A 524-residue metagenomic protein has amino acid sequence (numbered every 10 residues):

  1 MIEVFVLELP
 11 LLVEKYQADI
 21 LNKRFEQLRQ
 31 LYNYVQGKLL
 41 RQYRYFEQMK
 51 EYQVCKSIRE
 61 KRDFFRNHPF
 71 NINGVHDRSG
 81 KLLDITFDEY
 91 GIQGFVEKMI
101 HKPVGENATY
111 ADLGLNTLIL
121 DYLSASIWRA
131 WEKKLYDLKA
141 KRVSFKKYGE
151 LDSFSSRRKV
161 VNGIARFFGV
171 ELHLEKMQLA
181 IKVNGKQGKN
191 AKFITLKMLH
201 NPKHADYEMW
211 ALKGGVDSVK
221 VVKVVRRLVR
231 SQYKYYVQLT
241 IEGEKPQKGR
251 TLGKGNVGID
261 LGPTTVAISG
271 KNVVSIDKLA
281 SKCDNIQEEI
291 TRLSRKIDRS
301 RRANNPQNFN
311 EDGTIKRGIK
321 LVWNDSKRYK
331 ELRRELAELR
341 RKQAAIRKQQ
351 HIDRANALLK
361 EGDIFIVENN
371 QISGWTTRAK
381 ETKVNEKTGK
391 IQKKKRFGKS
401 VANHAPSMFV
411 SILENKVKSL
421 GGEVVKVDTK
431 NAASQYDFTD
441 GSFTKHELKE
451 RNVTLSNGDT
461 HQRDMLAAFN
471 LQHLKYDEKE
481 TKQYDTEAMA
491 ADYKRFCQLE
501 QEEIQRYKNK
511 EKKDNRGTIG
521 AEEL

Functional and structural regions predicted by a protein language model:
M1-L120, E523: Gly/serine-rich nucleotide phosphate-binding loop at the start of the catalytic core of nucleotide/ADP-ribose-handling
F5-L11, N190-N201, V274-D277: Generic detection of short hydrophobic beta-strand segments and adjacent strand-loop junctions
F25-L28, L123-W131, Y329-L332, L336-Q343: Short amphipathic alpha-helical coiled-coil/interface segments
V35, D121-A130, K134, M465-K475: Stable alpha-helical structural segments in soluble proteins, enriched in small hydrophobic residues
Q36-Y43, W131, L135-R142, G421: Long, hydrophobic, amphipathic alpha-helical segments used as structural scaffolds
M49, H204, V322-S326: Serine-centered coil/turn micro-motif
R62-R230, K399, N403: Acidic carboxylate diad motif detector
Y233-L524: Positively charged, helix-rich recognition surfaces that bind polyanionic ligands
